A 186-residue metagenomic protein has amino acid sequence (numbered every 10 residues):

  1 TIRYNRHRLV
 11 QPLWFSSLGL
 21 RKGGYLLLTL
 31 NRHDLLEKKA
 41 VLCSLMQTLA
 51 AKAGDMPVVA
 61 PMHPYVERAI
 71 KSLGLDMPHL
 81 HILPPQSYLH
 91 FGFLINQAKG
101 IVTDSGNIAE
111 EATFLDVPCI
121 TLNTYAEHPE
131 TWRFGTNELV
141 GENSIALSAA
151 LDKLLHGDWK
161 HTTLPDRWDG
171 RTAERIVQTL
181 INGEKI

Functional and structural regions predicted by a protein language model:
T1-E37, V140: A nucleotide-sugar donor-handling region in carbohydrate enzymes
Y4-L9, E138-I186: Leloir-type glycosyltransferase catalytic cores
G19, K52, G74, F93-L94: Structural alpha-helical scaffold elements that stabilize or flank donor/cofactor-binding regions in carbohydrate
M46-P61: A conserved nucleotide-sugar
M62-H79: Short, structured helix-loop element that forms part of the nucleotide-activated donor/catalytic region
H79-S87: Active-site donor-binding acidic/aromatic loop of nucleotide-activated sugar and phosphosugar transferases involved
H90: Short acidic active-site motifs
L94-W132: A donor-sugar binding/catalytic signature common to diverse glycosyltransferases and related nucleotide-sugar
